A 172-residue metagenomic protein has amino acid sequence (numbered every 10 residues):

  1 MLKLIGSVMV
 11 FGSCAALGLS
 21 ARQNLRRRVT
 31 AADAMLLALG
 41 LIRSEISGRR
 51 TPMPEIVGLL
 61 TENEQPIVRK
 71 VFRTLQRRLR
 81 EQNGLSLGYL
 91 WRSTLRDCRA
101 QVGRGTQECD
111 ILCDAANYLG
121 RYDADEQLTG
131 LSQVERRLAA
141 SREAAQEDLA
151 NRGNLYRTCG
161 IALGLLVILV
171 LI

Functional and structural regions predicted by a protein language model:
K3-R80: Juxtamembrane/interface alpha-helical elements of multi-pass membrane proteins
G6-L17, E143-I172: Bilayer-spanning, highly hydrophobic alpha-helical transmembrane segments
R27, D33, D114-I161: Membrane-interface, cytosolic juxtamembrane amphipathic helix immediately N-terminal to a transmembrane helix, enriched
A38, I42, V68, L75 (+5 more regions): Amphipathic alpha-helices that form helix-helix packing interfaces
V68-R99: Interfacial alpha-helical end/capping and short helix-turn segments at domain and membrane boundaries
T94-D125: Short, non-transmembrane cytosolic segments of multipass membrane proteins
